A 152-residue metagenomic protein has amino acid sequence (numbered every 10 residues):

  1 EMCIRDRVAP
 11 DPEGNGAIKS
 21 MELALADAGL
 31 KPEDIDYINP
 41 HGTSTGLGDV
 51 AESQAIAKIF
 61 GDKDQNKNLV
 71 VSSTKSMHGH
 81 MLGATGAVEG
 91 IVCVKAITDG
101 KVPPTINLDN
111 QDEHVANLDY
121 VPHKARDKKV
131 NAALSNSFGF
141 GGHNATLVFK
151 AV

Functional and structural regions predicted by a protein language model:
E1, R5-V152: Conserved "HGTGT" condensation-loop signature of ketosynthase/thiolase-family condensing enzymes that catalyze
